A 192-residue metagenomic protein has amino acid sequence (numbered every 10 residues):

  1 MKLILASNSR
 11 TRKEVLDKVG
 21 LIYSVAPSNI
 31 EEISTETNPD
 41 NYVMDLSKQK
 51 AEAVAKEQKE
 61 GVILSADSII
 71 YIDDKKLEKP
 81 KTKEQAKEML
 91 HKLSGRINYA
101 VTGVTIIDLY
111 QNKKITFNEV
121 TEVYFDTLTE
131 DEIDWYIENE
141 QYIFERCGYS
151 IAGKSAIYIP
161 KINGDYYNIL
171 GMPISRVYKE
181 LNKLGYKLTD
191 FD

Functional and structural regions predicted by a protein language model:
K2-L21: N-terminal beta1-alpha1 ligand-phosphate binding loop
L3-I4, V25, N38-D192: Anionic-ligand binding patches
R10, I30, Q111: Short, glycine/serine-rich, charged loops/turns that create anion-binding and catalytic segments at active sites
S24-E32: A short beta-strand-loop structural module common to alpha/beta enzyme folds
